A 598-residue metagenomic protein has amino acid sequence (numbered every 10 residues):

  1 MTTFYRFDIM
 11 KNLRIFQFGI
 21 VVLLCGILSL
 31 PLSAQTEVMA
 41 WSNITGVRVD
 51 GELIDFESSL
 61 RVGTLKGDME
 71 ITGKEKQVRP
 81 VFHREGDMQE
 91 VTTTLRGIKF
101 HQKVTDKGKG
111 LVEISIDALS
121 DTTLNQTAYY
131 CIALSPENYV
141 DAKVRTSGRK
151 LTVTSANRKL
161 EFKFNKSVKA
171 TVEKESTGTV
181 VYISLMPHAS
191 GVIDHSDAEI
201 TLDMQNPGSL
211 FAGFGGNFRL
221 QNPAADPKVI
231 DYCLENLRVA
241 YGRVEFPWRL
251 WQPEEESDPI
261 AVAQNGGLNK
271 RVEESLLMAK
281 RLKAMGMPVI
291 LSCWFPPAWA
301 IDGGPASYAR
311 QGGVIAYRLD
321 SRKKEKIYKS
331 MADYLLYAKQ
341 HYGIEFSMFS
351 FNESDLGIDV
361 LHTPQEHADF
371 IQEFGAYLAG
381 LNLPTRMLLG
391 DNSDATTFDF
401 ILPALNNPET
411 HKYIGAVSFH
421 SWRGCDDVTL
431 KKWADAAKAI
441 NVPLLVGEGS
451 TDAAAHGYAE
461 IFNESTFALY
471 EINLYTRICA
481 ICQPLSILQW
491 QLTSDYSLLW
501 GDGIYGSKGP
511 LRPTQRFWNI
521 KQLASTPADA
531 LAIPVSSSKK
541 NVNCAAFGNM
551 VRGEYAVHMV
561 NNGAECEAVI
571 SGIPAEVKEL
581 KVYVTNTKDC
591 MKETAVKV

Functional and structural regions predicted by a protein language model:
Q35-T94, H101, L220: Acidic-aromatic substrate-binding/catalytic surfaces of carbohydrate-active enzymes
R61, L65-T72, H83-D87, T92-R96 (+3 more regions): Beta-strand-rich recognition/accessory modules
L111-T146: Acidic (Asp/Glu-rich), glycine- and aromatic
V112, S537-K578: Carbohydrate-binding surface patches
L134, R145-E175, M559-V598: C-terminal beta-sandwich/jelly-roll accessory domains of carbohydrate-active enzymes
L202-N206, L237-N406: Substrate-binding cleft and catalytic face of glycoside hydrolase catalytic domains, especially the flexible beta-alpha
K324, L361-L474: Noncatalytic carbohydrate-binding groove/subsite architecture in carbohydrate-active enzymes
P443-Q522, P527, L531-V542: Aromatic/acidic polysaccharide-binding cleft in carbohydrate-active enzymes
